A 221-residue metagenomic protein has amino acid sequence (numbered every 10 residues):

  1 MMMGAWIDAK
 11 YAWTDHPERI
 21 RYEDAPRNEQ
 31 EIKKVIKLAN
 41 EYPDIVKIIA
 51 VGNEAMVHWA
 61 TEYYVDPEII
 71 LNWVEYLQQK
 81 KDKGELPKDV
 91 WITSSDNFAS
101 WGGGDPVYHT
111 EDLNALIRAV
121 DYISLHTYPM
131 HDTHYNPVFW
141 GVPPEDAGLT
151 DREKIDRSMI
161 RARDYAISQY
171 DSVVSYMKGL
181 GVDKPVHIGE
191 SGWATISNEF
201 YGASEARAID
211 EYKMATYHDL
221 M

Functional and structural regions predicted by a protein language model:
M1-D89: Substrate-binding cleft of extracellular glycoside hydrolase catalytic domains
G4-K10, V51-M56, S95-A99, Y128-M130 (+1 more regions): Active-site beta-loop-alpha junctions enriched in small/polar residues
W6, D15, D24, N40 (+5 more regions): General structural signal for secondary-structure boundaries
E18, H126-Y128, Y212-K213: Conserved active-site regions of diverse hydrolases
Y22-K33, Y64-L71, D156-S168, A208-D219: Non-membrane alpha-helical structural segments and their capping/turn regions in soluble enzymes
K33-I48, T110-S124, M221: Structural recognition of alpha->loop->beta junctions
E62-H187, A194, N198: Noncatalytic carbohydrate-binding groove/subsite architecture in carbohydrate-active enzymes
D183-M221: Substrate-binding cleft of secreted/luminal carbohydrate-active enzymes
